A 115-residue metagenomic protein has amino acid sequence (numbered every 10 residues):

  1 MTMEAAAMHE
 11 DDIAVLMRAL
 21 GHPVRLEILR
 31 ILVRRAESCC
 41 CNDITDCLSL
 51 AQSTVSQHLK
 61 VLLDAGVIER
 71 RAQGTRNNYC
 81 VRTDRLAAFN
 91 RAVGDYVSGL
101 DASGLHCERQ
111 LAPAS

Functional and structural regions predicted by a protein language model:
M1-D12, R30-R34, T83-S115: Amphipathic alpha-helical dimerization/coiled-coil segments that flank or bridge DNA-binding/regulatory modules
D11-A51, R76-L86: N-terminal helix-turn-helix DNA-binding core of bacterial DNA-binding proteins
D46, L63-D64: Alpha-helical residues within the helix-turn-helix
L50-S53, A112: Intrinsic disorder/low-complexity segments
L59-K60: Short, hydrophobic-biased segments on the C-terminal half of alpha helices that form "recognition helices"
D64-Q73, C80: Beta-hairpin "wing" of winged helix-turn-helix
Q73-T75, L100: Short coil/turn segments at alpha/beta junctions that flank glycine-rich nucleotide-binding fingerprints
